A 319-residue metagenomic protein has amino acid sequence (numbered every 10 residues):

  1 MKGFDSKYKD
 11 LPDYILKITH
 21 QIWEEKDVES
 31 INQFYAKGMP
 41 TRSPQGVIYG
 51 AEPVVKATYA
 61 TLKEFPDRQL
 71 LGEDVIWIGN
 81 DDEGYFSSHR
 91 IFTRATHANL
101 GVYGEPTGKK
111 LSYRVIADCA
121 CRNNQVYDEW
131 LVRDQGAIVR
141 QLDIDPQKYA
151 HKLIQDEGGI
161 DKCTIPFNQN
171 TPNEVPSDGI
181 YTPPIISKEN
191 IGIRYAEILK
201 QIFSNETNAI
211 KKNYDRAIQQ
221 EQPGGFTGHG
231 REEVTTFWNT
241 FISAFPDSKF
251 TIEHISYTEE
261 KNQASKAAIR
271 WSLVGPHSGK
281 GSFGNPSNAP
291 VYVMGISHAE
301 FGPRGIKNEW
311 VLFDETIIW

Functional and structural regions predicted by a protein language model:
M1-W319: C-terminal and inter-domain tail/linker signature
